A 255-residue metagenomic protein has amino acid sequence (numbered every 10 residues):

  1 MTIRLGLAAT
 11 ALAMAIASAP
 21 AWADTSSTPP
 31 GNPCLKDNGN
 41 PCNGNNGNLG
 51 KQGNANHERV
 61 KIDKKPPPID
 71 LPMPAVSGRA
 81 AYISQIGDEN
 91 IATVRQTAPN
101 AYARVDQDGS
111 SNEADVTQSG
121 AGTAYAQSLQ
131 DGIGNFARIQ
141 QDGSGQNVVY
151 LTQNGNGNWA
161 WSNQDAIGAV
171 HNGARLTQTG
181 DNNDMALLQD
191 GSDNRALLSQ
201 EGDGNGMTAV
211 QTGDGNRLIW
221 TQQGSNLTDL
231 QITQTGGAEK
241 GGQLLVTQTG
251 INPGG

Functional and structural regions predicted by a protein language model:
M1-A8: Bacterial Sec-dependent N-terminal signal peptides
A8-I16: Hydrophobic helical h-region of N-terminal Sec-dependent signal peptides in bacterial secretory/periplasmic proteins
S18-P20: N-terminal signal peptide c-region/cleavage motif recognized by signal peptidases
A23-G255: Low-complexity repeat regions of mature extracellularly deployed or surface/particle-associated proteins
